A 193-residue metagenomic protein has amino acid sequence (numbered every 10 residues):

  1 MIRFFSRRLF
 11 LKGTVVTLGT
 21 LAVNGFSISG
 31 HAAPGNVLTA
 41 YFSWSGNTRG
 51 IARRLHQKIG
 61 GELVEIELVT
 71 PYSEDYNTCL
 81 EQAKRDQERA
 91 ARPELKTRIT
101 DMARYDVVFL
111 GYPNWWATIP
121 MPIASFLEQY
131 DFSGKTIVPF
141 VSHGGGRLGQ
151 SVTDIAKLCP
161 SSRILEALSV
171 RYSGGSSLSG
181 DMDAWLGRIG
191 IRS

Functional and structural regions predicted by a protein language model:
M1-L18: N-terminal secretory signal peptides and thylakoid transit peptides that target proteins across membranes
I2-F5, A33-E74, E81-Q82, Q87-S193: FMN-binding flavodoxin-like domain, especially the glycine-rich phosphate-binding loop
S27-A32: Boundary at the C-terminal end of the N-terminal hydrophobic targeting segment
